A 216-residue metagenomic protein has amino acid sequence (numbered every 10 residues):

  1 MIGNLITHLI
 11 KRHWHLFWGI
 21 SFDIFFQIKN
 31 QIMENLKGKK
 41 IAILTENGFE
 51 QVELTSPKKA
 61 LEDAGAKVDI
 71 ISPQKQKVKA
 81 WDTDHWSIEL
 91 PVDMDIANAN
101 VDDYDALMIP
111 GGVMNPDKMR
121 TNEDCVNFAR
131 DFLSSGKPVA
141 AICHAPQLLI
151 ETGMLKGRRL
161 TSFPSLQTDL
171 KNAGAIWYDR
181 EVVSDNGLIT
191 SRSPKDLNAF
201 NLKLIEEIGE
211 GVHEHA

Functional and structural regions predicted by a protein language model:
L5, I28-S135, V139, Q147-K156 (+1 more regions): Extended, subdomain-level signal for the structured scaffold at the beginning of enzyme domains
C143: Catalytic nucleophile serine of serine hydrolases, specifically the conserved "nucleophile elbow" pentapeptide
L160: Anionic-ligand binding patches
